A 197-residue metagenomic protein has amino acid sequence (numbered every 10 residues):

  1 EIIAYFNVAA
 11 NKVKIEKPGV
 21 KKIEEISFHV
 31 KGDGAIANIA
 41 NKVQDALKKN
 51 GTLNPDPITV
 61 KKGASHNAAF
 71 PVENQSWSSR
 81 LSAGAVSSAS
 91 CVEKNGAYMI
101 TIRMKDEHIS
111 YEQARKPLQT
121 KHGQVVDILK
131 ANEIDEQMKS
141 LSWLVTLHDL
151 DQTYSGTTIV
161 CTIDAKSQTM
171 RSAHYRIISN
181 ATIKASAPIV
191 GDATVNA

Functional and structural regions predicted by a protein language model:
E1-A197: Subset-of-secretome marker
